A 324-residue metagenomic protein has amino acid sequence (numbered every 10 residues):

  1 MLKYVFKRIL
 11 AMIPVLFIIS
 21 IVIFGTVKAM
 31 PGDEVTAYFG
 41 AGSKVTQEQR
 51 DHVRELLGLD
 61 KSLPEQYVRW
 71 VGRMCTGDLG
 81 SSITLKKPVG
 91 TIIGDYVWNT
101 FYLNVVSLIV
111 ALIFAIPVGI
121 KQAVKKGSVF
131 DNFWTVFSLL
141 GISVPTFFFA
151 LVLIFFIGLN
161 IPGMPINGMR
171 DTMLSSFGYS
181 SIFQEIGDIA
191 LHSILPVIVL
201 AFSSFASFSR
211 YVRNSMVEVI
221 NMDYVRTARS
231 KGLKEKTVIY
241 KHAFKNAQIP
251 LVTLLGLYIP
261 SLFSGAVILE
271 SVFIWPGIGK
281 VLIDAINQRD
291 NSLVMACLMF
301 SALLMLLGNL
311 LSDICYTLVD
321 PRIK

Functional and structural regions predicted by a protein language model:
L2-K3, V97-F130, T146, M173-K324: Alpha-helical transmembrane segments of integral membrane proteins, especially multi-pass inner/plasma-membrane
F6-L16: N-terminal signal-anchor/signal peptide hydrophobic helix marking the start of the first transmembrane segment
I9, Q49, V53, L63-L79 (+10 more regions): Hydrophobic alpha-helical segments of integral membrane proteins, encompassing both true transmembrane helices
M12, K44, L112, L139 (+4 more regions): Residue-level recognition of pore/gate-forming positions within transmembrane alpha-helices of multi-pass
V15-V68, I157-E185: Hydrophobic alpha-helical transmembrane segments of membrane transport/permease proteins and related membrane-embedded
V22-A29, G72, F137-G168, V199-A201: Membrane-water interface segments at the C-terminal ends of transmembrane alpha-helices in multi-pass inner-membrane
L59-I116: An internal, D/E-rich "acidic patch" concept
